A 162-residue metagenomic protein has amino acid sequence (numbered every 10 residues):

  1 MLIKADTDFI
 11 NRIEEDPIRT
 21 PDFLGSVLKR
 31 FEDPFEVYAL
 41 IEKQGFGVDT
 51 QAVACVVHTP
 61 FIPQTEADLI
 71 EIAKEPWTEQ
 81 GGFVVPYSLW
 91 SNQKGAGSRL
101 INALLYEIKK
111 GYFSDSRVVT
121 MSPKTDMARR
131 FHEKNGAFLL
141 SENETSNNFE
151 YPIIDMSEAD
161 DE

Functional and structural regions predicted by a protein language model:
M1-D33, V37-E42: Short amphipathic alpha-helix that is part of the acyltransferase structural core
L40, V56-T59, S91: GNAT/GCN5-related N-acetyltransferase fold signature
V48-Q51, C55-V84: Conserved acyl-donor/pantetheine-binding loop and adjacent beta-alpha core of acyl/acetyltransferases and related
G81-G95: Alpha-helix-centered segments that form part of catalytic cores
S91, V118-R130, E144-N148: Conserved beta-strand-loop-alpha-helix junction that forms the acyl-donor binding cleft
S91-K109: Conserved acetyl-CoA-binding loop-helix of GNAT-fold acetyltransferases
E133-N143: Conserved acetyl-CoA-binding loop of GNAT-fold acetyltransferases
T145-E162: C-terminal "cap" of GNAT-fold acetyltransferases
